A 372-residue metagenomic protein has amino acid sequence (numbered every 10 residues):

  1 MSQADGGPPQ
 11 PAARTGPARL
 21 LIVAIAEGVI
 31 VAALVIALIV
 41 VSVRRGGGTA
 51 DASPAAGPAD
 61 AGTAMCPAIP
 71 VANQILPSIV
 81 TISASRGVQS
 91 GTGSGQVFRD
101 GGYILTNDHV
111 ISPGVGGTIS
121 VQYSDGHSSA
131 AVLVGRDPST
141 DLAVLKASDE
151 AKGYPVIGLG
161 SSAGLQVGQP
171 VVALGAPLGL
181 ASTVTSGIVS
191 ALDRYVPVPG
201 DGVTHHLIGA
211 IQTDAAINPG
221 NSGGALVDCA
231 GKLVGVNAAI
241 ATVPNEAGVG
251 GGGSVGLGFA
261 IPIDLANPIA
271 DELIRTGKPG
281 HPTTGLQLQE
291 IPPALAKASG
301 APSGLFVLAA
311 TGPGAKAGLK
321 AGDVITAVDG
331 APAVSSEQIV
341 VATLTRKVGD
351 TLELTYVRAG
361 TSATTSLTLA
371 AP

Functional and structural regions predicted by a protein language model:
M1-T49, A130-V132, C229, P268-P372: C-terminal recognition in membrane/secretory proteostasis and scaffolding
L20-A26, D60-P70, S83-Y103, T118 (+6 more regions): A conserved glycine-rich beta-strand in the N-terminal activation segment of trypsin-fold
V40-S94, N107-D108, T118, V132 (+3 more regions): N-terminal activation segment of mature serine protease catalytic domains
N73, V88, S112, S124 (+8 more regions): Gly/Ser-enriched beta-turn/beta-hairpin loop segments
P77-I82, G95, G102, T106 (+16 more regions): Terminal peptide-recognition signature
R86-S94, R99-S182, V334-E337, A342 (+3 more regions): Conserved active-site neighborhood of the chymotrypsin/trypsin-like protease fold
R86-S94, V110-I119, Y154, L174-G187 (+2 more regions): Active-site loop architecture of trypsin-fold serine endopeptidases
F98-D100, V134-R136, S162, L174 (+8 more regions): Residue-level recognition of beta-strand microenvironments
